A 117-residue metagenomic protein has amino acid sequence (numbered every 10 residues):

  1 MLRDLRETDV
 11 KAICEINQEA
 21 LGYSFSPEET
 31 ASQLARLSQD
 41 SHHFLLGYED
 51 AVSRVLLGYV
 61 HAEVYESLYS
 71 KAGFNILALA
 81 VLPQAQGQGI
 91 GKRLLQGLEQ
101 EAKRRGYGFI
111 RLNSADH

Functional and structural regions predicted by a protein language model:
D4-A72, L77, L82, L95-Q96: Acetyl-CoA-dependent GNAT
L37, E101-A102: Hydrophobic helix-cap positions at the C-terminus of alpha-helices in RecA-like/P-loop ATPase nucleotide-binding cores
Y65, A115-H117: Active-site beta-loop-alpha junctions enriched in small/polar residues
A72, Q88, R104-G108: Short coil/turn segments at alpha/beta junctions that flank glycine-rich nucleotide-binding fingerprints
V81, G87-Q100: Conserved acetyl-CoA-binding loop-helix of GNAT-fold acetyltransferases
L95, A102-S114: Conserved GNAT acetyl-CoA-binding A-motif
